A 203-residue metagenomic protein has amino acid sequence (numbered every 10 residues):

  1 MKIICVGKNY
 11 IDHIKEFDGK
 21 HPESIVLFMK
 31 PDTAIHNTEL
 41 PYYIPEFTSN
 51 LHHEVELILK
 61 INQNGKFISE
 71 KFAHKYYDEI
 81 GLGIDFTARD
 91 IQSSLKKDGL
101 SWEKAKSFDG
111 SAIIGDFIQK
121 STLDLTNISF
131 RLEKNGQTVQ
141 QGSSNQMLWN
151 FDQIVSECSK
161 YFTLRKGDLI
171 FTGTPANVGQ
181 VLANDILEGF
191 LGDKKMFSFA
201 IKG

Functional and structural regions predicted by a protein language model:
M1-R165, L169, N177-G203: Catalytic-core "active-site belt" of small-molecule-metabolizing enzymes, emphasizing His/Asp/Glu-rich regions
